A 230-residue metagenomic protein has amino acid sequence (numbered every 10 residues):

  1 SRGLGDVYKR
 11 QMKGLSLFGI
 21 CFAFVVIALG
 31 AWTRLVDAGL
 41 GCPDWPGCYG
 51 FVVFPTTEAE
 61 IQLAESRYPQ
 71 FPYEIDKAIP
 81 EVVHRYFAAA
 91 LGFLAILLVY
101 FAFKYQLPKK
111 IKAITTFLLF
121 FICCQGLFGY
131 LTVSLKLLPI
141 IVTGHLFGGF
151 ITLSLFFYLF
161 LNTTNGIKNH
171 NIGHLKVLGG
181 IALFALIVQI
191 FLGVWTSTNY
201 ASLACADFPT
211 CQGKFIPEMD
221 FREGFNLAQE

Functional and structural regions predicted by a protein language model:
S1-Y8: Short, small-residue-biased leader/transition segments that mark boundaries at the very start of proteins
K13-S16, K109-L119, L175-G179: Membrane-interfacial loop-to-transmembrane alpha-helix junctions, especially the N-terminal start
L15-P46, A185-T196: N-terminal signal-anchor transmembrane alpha helix
W32-D44, G126-L146, T196-D207: Interfacial helix-loop-helix junctions of multi-pass membrane proteins
A38-P80, S202-E230: Extracytosolic (periplasmic/ER-lumenal) interhelical loops and adjacent juxtamembrane/interface segments of multi-pass
Y68, A78-F101: Hydrophobic alpha-helical transmembrane segments in multi-pass integral membrane proteins
L91-L97, G149-T164: Hydrophobic cores of alpha-helical transmembrane segments in multi-pass inner/ER membrane proteins, independent
F103-K112, N165-H174: Membrane-interface helix-boundary motifs at transmembrane edges
